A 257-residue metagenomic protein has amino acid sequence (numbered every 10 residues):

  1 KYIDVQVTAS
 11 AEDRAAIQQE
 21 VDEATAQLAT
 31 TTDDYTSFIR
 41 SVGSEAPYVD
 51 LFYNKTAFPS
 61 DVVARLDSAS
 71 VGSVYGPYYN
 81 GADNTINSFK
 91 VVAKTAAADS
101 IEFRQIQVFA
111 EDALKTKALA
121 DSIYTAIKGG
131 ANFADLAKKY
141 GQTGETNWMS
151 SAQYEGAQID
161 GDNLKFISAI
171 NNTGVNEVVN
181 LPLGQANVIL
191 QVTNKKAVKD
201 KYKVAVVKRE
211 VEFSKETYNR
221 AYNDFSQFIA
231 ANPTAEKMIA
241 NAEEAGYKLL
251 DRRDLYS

Functional and structural regions predicted by a protein language model:
K1, D67-S100, G184: Acidic/polar surface patches and capping/hinge elements
K1-A29, S41-D61, N87-K128, Q142-K165 (+2 more regions): Well-structured core secondary-structure elements of compact alpha/beta domains
A26-T36, S68-G81, K117, A126-A134 (+2 more regions): Glycine-centered tight-turn and secondary-structure capping sites
Y35-S44, F133-Q142, A240-K248: Short, well-ordered alpha-helical segments enriched in acidic and aromatic residues
V63-G72, G161-I170: Internal mixed beta-strand/loop scaffold within catalytic domains of large alpha/beta enzymes
V74, K139-Q142, Y154, P182 (+1 more regions): Intrinsically disordered, low-complexity segments enriched in small/polar residues
V178-N180: Short, surface-exposed beta-strand/loop micro-motifs that present aromatic residues
N187: Active-site and NAD+-binding cores of ADP-ribose-processing enzymes
